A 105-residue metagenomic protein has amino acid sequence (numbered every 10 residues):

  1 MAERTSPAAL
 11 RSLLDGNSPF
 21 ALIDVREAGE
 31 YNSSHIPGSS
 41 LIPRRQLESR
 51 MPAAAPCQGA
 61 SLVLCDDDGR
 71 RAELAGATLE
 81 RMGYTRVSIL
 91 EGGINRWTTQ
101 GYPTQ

Functional and structural regions predicted by a protein language model:
M1-A21, V25-Q105: Rhodanese-like catalytic fold shared by cysteine-dependent sulfurtransferases and DSP/PTP-type phosphatases
